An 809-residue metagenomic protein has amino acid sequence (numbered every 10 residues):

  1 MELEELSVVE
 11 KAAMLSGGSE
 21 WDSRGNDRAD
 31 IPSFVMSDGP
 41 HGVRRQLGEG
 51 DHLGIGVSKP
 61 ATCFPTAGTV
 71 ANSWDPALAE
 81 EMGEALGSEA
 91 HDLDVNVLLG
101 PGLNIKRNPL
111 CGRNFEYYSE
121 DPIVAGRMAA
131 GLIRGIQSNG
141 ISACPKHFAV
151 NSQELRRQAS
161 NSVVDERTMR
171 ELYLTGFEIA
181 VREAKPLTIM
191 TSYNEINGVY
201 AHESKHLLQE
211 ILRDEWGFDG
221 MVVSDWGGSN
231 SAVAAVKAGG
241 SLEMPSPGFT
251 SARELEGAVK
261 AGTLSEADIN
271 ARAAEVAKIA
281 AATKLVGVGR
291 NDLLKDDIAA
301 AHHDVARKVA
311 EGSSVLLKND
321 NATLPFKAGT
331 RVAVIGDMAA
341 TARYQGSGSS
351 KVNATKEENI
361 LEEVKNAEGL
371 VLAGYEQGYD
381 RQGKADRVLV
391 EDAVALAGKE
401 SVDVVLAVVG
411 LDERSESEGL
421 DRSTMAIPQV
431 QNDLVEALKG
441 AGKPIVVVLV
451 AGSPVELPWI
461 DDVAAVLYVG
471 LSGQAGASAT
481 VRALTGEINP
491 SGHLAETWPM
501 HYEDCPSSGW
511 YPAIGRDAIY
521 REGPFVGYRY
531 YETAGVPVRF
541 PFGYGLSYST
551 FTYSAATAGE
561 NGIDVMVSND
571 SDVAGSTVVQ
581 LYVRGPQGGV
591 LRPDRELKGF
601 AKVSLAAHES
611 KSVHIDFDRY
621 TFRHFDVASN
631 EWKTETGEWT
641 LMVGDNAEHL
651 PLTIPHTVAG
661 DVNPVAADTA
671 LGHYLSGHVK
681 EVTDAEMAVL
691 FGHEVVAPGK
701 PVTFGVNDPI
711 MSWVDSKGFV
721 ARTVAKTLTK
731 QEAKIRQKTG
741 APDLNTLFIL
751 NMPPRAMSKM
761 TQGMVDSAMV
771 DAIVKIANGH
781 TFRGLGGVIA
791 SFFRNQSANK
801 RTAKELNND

Functional and structural regions predicted by a protein language model:
M1-H624, E638-V643, A647, L750 (+3 more regions): Glycoside hydrolase catalytic-domain context in secreted enzymes
G42, S508, V573, G644 (+8 more regions): A generic signature of intrinsically disordered, low-complexity regions enriched in glycine/proline and charged/polar
A518-F551, A688-Q731, I735-T739: A contiguous, surface-exposed recognition patch within enzymatic or periplasmic domains that forms
R619-A666: Terminal connector regions
A647-E648, I654-R722: Charged, amphipathic alpha-helical linkers/stalks
V662-A666, D708-I789, F793: Long, acidic serine/threonine- and proline-rich intrinsically disordered regions
